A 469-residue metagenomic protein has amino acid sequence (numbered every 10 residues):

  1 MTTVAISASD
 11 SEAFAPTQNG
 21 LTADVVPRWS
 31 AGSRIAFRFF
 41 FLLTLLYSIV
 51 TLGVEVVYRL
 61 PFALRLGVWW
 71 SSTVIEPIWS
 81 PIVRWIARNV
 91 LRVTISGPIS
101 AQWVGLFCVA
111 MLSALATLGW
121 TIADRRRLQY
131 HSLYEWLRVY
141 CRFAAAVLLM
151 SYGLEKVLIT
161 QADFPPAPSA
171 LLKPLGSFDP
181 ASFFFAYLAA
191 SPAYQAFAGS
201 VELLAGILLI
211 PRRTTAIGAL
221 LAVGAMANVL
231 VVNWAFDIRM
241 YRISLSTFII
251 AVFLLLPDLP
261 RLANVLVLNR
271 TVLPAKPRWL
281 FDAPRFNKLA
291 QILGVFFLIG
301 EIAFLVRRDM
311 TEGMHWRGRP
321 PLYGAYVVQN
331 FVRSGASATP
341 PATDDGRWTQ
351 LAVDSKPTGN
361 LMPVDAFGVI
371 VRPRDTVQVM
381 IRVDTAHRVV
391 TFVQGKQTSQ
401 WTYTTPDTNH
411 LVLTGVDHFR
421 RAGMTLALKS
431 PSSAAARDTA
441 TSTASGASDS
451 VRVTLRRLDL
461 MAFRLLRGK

Functional and structural regions predicted by a protein language model:
T44-L60: Alpha-helical transmembrane segments of multi-pass membrane proteins
A87-L112, A190-S200: Individual transmembrane alpha-helix segments
A123, R127, L256-G294: Cytosolic-side transmembrane helix boundary signature
R138, F143, V147, R278-E312: Internal/C-terminal transmembrane anchor helices
F143-L172: Transmembrane alpha-helix/helix-exit interface in multi-pass inner-membrane proteins
P166-L268: Hydrophobic alpha-helical segments
G294-V389: Membrane-interface segments at or immediately adjacent to transmembrane helices that form the boundary between
M314-R319, T376, V416-K469: Edge beta-strand at a domain terminus
